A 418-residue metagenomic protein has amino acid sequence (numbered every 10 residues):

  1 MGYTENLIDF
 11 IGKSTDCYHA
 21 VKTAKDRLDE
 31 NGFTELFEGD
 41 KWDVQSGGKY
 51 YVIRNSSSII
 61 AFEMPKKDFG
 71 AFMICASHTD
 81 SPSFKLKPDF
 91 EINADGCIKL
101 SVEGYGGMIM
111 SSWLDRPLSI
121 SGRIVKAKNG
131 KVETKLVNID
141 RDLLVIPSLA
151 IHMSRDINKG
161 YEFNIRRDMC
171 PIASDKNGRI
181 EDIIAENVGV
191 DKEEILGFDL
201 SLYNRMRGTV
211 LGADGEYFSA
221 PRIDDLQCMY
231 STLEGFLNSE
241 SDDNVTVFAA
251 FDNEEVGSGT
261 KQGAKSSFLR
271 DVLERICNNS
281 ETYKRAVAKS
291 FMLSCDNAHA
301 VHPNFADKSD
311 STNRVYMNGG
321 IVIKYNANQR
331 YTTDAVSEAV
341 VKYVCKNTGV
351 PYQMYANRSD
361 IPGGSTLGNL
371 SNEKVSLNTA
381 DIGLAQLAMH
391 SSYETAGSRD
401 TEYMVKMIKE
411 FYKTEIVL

Functional and structural regions predicted by a protein language model:
M1-L418: N-terminal hydrophobic/helix-forming segments and targeting peptides
